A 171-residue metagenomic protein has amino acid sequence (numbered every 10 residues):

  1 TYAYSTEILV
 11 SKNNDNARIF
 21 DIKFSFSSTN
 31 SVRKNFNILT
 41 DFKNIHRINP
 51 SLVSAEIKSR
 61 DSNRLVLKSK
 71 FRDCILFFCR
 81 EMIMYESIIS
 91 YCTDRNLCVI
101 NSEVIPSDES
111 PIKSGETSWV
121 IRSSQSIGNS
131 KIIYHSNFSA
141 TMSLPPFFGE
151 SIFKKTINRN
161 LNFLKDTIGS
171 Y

Functional and structural regions predicted by a protein language model:
T1-S62: Hydrophobic ligand-binding cavity/cleft-lining segments
K12-I19, E56-D108, F138-A140, N162-F163 (+1 more regions): Glycine-rich portal/gate segments that line the openings of hydrophobic small-molecule binding cavities
D21-F26, V32, C74, I105-D108 (+1 more regions): Second-shell loop/turn segments in exported
F24-F26, E86-I88, I132-S136: Short, hydrophobic/aromatic-enriched beta-strand segments in well-ordered soluble domains
N30-V32, C92-T93, S124-Q125: Short loop segments at secondary-structure junctions
K34-I38, I45, L67, Y134 (+1 more regions): Hydrophobic pocket/interface hotspot
N101-K155: Beta-strand/loop substructures that line and gate deep hydrophobic ligand-binding cavities in soluble
G149, F153-Y171: Long, compositionally biased interface segments
